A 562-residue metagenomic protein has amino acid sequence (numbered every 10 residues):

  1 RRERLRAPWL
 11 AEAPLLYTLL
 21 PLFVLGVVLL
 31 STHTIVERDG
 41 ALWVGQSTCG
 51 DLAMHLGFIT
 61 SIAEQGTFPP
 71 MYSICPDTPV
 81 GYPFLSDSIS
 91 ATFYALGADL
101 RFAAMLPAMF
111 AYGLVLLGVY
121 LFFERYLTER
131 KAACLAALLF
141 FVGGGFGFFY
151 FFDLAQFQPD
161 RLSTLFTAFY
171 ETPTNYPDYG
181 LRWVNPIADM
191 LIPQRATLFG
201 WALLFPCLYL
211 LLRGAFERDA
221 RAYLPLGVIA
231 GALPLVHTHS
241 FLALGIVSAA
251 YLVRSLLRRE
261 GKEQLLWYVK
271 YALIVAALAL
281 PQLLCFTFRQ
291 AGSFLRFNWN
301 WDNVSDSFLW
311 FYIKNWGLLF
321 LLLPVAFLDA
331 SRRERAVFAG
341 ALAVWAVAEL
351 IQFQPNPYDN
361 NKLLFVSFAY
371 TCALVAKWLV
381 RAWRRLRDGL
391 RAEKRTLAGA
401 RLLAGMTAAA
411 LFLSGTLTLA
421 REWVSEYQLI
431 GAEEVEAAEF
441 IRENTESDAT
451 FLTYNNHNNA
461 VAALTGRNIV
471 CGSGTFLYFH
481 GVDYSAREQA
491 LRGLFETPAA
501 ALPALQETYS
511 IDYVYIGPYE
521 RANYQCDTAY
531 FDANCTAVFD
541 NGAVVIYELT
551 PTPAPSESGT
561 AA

Functional and structural regions predicted by a protein language model:
R1-R38, R130, L402-L403, A562: Start-transfer (signal-anchor) and selected internal transmembrane alpha helices of multi-pass inner/ER membrane
L10-A11, G214-A222, L257-K270, L322-L342 (+1 more regions): Membrane-interface helix-loop-helix junctions at transmembrane boundaries of multi-pass membrane enzymes, predominantly
F23-L203, T238-H239, V424-Q428, N455: Active-site lumenal/periplasmic loops and adjacent helix-entry segments of GT-C-fold, multi-pass membrane
V24-S31, V142, F146, V236 (+5 more regions): Transmembrane alpha-helical segments
M109-Y112, T197, L242-G245, N356-R387: Hydrophobic/aromatic-rich transmembrane helices and adjacent perimembrane loops
A188-L191, L210, A222-H237: Membrane-interface alpha helices of multi-pass inner-membrane proteins
P206-G214, V247-R254, N315-R335, R381: Hydrophobic, aromatic-rich transmembrane alpha-helices and their immediate juxtamembrane boundary segments
R387-A562: Extracytoplasmic
